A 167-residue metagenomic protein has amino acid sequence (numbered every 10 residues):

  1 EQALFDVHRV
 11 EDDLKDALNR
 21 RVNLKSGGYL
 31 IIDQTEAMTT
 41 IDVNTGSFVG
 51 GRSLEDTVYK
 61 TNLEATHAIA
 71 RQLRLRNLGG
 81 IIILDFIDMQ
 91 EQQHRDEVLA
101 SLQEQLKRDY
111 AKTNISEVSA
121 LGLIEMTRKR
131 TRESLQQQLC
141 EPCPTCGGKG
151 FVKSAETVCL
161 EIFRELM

Functional and structural regions predicted by a protein language model:
E1-T35: Extended, charged alpha/beta regions that create polyanion-binding interfaces
L24-M167: Conserved glycine-centered short motifs in functionally critical loops
